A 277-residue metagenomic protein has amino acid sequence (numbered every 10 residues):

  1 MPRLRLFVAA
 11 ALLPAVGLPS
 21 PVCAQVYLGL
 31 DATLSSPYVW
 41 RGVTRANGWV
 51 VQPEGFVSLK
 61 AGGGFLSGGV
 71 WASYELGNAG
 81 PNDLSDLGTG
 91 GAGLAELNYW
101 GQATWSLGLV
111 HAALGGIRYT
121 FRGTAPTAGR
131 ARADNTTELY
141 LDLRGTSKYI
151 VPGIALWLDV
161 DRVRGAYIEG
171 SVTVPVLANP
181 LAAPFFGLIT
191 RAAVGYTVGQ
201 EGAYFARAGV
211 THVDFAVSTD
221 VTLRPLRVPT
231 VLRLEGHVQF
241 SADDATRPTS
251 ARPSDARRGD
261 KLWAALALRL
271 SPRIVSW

Functional and structural regions predicted by a protein language model:
V22-Y27, K60-S67, S106-H111, K148-V151 (+3 more regions): Short loop/turn motifs that connect adjacent beta-strands in outer-membrane beta-barrel proteins
A24-L84, A267-R269, R273: Short glycine/proline- and aromatic-enriched beta-strand/turn motifs that initiate or cap beta-hairpins
V26, N47-V51, G93-L97, V110 (+5 more regions): Residues that define the transmembrane beta-barrel architecture of outer-membrane proteins
L28-A32, L66-V70, Y99, A112-G115 (+7 more regions): Transmembrane beta-strands of outer-membrane beta-barrel proteins
L34-W40, A72-N78, W105-L107, G116-G123 (+8 more regions): Transmembrane beta-strands of outer-membrane beta-barrel pores
G42-A46, N78-A92, T124-D134, A155-L156 (+3 more regions): Outer-membrane beta-barrel translocator domains and adjoining extracellular loop/strand segments of Gram-negative
G63-L107, A112-D134, T246: Surface-exposed loop and membrane-interface regions of Gram-negative outer-membrane beta-barrel proteins
V221-L223, R258-W277: Outer-membrane beta-barrel "beta-signal"
